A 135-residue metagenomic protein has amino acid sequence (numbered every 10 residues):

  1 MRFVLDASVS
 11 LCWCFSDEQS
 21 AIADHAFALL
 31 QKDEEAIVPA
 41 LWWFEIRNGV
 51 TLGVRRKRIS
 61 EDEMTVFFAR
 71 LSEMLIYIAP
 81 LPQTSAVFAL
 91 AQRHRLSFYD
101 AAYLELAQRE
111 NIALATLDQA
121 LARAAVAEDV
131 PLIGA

Functional and structural regions predicted by a protein language model:
M1, D33-A36, I76, R109-A113: Short active-site oxyanion
M1-L41, G53-T65, E128: Short, well-structured N-terminal submotif of metal-dependent ribonuclease cores
R2, L96, L104-A135: Acidic, PIN/NYN-like endoribonuclease modules and their adjacent C-terminal/linker elements
V9, W42, Y103, A120-L121: Alpha-helix capping/helix-boundary segments
P39, Y99, L117: Replace "coordinates the UDP/GDP/TDP-sugar" with "coordinates nucleotide-activated sugar donors
A40-W43, E63-H94: Acidic catalytic patch
